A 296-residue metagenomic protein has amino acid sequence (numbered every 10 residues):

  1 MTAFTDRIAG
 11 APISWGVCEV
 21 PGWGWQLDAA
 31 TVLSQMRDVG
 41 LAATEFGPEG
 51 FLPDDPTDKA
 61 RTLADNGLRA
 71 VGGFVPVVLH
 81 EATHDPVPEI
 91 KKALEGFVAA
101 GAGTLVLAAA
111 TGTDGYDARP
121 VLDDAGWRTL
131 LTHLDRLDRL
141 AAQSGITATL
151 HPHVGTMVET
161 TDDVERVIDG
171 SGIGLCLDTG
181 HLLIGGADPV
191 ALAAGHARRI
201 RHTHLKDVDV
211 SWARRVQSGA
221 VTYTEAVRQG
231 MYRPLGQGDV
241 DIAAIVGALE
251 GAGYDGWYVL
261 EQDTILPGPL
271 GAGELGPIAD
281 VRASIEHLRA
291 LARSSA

Functional and structural regions predicted by a protein language model:
T2-T5, L33-D38, L52-G72, P88-G103 (+4 more regions): Acidic (Asp/Glu)-rich catalytic clusters
R7-P12, V71, G103-A110, R199-V210 (+1 more regions): Non-cysteine beta-strand/loop elements that form the S-adenosyl-L-methionine
G10, A43-T44, T132-D239, S295: Acidic/histidine-rich catalytic cores of soluble enzymes
G10, M36, T44, L63 (+7 more regions): Conserved, mostly hydrophobic/aromatic
I13-G16, G47-E49, V75-H80, A110-G112 (+5 more regions): Active-site beta-loop-alpha junctions enriched in small/polar residues
S14-D28, V77-P86, P120-G126, P234: Active-site mouth loops of central-metabolism enzymes
A43-A60, D114-Y116: Glycine-rich, proline-tolerant flexible connector loops at the mouths of alpha/beta enzymes
A82-C176, I184, I278-D280: Active-site acidic/histidine proton-transfer and metal-coordination neighborhood in alpha/beta enzyme cores
